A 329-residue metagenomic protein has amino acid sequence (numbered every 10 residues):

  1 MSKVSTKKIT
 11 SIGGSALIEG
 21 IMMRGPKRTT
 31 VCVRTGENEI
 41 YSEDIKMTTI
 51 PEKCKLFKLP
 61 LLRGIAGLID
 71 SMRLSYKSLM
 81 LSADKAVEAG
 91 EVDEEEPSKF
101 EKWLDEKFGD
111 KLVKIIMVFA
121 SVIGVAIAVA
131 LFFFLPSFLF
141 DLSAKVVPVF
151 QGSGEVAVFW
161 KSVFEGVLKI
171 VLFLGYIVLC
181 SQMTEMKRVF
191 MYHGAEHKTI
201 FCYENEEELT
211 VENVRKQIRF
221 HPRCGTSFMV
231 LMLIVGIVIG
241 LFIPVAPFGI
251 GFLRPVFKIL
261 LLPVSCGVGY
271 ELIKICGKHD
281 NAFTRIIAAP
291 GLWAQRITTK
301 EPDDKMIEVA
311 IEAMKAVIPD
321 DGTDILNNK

Functional and structural regions predicted by a protein language model:
M1-V87, E91-E95: Divalent-cation
S2-L17, I21-M23, E91, E155 (+3 more regions): Polar-ligand-bearing catalytic/cofactor-coordination segments of membrane-embedded or membrane-tethered inner-membrane
E52-K55, I65-L68, S75-P97, E101 (+5 more regions): Multi-pass alpha-helical transmembrane bundle typical of ion/small-solute transporters and intramembrane aspartyl
L56-L81, E165-F190, L262-K278: Hydrophobic alpha-helical membrane-embedded segments
G64-S71, S75-S78, S82, K145 (+5 more regions): Low-complexity, intrinsically disordered, cysteine-poor segments enriched in small/polar and charged residues
V92-V147, A157-M183: Hydrophobic alpha-helical segments characteristic of transmembrane helices in integral membrane transporters
K111-A130, Q217-F242: Transmembrane alpha-helical segments and their cytosolic interface motifs in multi-pass membrane proteins
V125-Q151, M232-F257, Y270: Juxtamembrane "helix exit" motif at the C-terminal ends of alpha-helical transmembrane segments in multi-pass membrane
